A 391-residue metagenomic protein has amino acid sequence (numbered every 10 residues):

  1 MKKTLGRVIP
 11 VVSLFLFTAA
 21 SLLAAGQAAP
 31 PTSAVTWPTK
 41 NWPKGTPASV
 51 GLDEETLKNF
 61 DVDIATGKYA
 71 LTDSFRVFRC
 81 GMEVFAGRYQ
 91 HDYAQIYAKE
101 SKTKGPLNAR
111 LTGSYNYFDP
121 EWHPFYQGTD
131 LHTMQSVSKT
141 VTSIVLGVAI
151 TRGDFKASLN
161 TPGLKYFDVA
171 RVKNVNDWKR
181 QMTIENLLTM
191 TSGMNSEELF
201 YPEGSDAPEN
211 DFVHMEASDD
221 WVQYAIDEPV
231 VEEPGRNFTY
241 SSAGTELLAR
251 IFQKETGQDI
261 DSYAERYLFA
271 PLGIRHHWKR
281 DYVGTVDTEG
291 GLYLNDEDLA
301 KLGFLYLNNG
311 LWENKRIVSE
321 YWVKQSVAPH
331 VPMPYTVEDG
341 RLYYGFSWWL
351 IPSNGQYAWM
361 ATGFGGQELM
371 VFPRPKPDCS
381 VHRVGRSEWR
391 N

Functional and structural regions predicted by a protein language model:
M1-R7: N-terminal secretory signal peptides that target proteins for export/translocation
T4, S13-Y126, I150-K156, Q223: N-terminal leader/targeting segments and the immediately adjacent pre-domain N-terminus
D53, K58, G81, D130-L159 (+3 more regions): Active-site SXXK
L71-D73, H132, G366-E368: Short loop/turn microsegments at loop-to-beta-strand junctions
G87, Y97-W122, N160-K165, E203-E233 (+1 more regions): Short, charged, amphipathic alpha-helices and their helix-cap/turn boundaries
W122-G128, T133, T151-N195, D227-V230 (+1 more regions): Active-site helix/loop module of the DD-peptidase/beta-lactamase fold, centered on the serine-lysine SxxK catalytic
S143, M190, G244-I251, G290-L311 (+1 more regions): Active-site-proximal alpha-helical segments within enzyme catalytic domains
R275-H276, V323-S380: Active-site Gly/Thr loop motif
